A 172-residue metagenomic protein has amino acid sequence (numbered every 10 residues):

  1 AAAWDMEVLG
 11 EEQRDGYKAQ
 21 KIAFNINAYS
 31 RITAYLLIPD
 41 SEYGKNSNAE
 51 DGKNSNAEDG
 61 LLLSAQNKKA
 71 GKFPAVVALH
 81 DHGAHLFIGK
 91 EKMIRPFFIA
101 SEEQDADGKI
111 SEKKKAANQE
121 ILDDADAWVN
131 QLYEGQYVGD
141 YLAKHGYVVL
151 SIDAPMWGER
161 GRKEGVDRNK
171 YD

Functional and structural regions predicted by a protein language model:
A1-W4, L61-N67, K92, V148: Intrinsic structural disorder
A2-Y43, G71: N-terminal cap/lid segment of alpha/beta-hydrolase-fold proteins
W4-E11, Q66, V129, K144: Short, well-ordered helical secondary-structure segments
N25-N27, N46-N48, N54-N56, N67 (+3 more regions): Detector for Asparagine
A34, N48, S55-N56, L63-S64 (+4 more regions): Intrinsically disordered, low-complexity, compositionally biased regions/tails
S41-G71, Q104-I110: Intrinsically disordered, low-complexity terminal tails and inter-domain linkers enriched for S/T/G/P/D/E
A70-G71, A78-D172: Cap/lid segment of the alpha/beta-hydrolase catalytic domain
